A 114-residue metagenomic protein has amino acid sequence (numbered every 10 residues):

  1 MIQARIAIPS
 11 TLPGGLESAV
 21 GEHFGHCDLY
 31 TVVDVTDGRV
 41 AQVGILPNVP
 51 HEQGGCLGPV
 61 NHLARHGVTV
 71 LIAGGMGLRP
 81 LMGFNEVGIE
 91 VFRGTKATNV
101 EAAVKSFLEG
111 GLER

Functional and structural regions predicted by a protein language model:
M1-G54, N85-V87, F92-R114: Non-catalytic interface/targeting segments
P59-R93: Mid-chain, well-packed structural core segment of small domains
